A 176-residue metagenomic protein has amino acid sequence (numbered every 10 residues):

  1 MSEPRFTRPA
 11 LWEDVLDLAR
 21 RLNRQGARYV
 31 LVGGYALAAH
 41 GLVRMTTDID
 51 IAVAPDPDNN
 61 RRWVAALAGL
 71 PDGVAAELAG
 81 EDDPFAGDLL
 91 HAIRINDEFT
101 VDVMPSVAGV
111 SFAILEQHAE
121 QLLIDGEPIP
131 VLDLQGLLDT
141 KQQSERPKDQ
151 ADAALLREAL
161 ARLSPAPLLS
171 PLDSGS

Functional and structural regions predicted by a protein language model:
M1-S176: Compositionally biased terminal segments of proteins
